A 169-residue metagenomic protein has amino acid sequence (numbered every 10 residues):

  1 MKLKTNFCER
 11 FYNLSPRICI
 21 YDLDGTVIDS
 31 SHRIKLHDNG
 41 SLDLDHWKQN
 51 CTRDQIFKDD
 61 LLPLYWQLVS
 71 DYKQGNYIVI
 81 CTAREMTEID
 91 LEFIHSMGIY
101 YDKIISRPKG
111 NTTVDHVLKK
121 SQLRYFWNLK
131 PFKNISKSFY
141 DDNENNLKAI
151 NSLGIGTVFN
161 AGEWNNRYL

Functional and structural regions predicted by a protein language model:
K2-T113: Alpha-helical substrate-recognition element adjacent to the catalytic core
R17, K119-E144: Conserved Lys-Pro-Asp/Glu-containing loop-to-beta segment of HAD-superfamily phosphomonoesterases, centered on
H46-K48, F126, E163: Residues in intrinsically disordered, low-complexity segments of regulatory proteins
D71-K73, K119, G162-E163: Secondary-structure boundary/capping motif
Q74, I99-I104, K130-K133, S152-N160: Structural alpha-beta junctions
L91-G98, F126, K148-I155: Short, aromatic/basic amphipathic alpha-helical patches
T112-V117, R167-L169: Short, charged, surface-exposed secondary-structure boundary motifs
N134-L169: Acidic, Mg2+-coordinating phosphoryl-transfer loop and its flanking beta/alpha structural elements, shared across
